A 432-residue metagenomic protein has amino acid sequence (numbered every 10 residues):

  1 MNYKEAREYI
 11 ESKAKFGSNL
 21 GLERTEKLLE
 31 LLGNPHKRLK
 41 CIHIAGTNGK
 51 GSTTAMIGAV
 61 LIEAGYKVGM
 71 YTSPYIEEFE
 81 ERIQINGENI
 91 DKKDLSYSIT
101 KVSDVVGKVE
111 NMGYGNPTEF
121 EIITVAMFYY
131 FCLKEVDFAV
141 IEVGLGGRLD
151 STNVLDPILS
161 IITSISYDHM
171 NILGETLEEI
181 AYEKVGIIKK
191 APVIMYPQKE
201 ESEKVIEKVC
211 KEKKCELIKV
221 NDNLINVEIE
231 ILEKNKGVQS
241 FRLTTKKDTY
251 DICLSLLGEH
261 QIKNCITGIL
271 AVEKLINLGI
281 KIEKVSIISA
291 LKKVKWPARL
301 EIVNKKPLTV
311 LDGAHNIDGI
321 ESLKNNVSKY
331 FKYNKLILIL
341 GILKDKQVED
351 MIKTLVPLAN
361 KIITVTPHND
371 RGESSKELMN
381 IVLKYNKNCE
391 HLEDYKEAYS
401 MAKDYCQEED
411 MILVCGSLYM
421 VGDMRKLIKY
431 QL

Functional and structural regions predicted by a protein language model:
M1-G46, T53-Y66, Y71, G107-G115: Short functional linear segments
L29-E30, N34-K37, E63-L155, N171-L173: ATP-dependent carboxylate-amine ligase catalytic core
K37-R38, L133, F138-V143, L149-I161 (+3 more regions): Nucleotide phosphate-binding/pyrophosphate-handling subdomain across enzymes that bind or process nucleotide phosphates
I57, R148-I158, R425-K429: Short Gly/Thr/Asp-enriched flexible loops that form oxyanion-binding sites at enzyme active sites
I57-I62, F131, L275, V382: Hydrophobic alpha-helical packing residues
I158, I172-E179, K184-I187, A191-K263: Internal gly/pro-rich beta-alpha loop/helix module that stabilizes soluble enzyme cofactors or their anionic handles
K199-K208, E212-I218, L308-L311, I317 (+1 more regions): C-terminal helical cap/extension that packs against the catalytic core of soluble nucleotide-cofactor enzymes
S417: Active-site-proximal loop/hinge segments that shape catalytic or ion-binding/gating pockets
